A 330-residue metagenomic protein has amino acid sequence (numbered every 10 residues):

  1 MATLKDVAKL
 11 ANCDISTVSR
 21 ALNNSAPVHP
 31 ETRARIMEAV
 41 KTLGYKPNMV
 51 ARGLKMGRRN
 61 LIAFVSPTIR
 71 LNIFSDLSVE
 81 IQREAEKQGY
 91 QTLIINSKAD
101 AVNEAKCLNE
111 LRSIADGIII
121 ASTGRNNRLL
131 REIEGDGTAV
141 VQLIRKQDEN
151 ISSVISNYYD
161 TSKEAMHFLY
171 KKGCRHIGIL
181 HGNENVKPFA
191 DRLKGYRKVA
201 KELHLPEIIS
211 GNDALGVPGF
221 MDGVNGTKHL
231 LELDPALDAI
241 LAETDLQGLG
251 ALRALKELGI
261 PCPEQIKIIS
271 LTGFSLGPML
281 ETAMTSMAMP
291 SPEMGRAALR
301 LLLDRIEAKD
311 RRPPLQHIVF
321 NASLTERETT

Functional and structural regions predicted by a protein language model:
M1-R59: N-terminal helix-turn-helix DNA-binding module of bacterial transcription factors
T42, E80-Q91, G117, G135-Q142 (+1 more regions): Bacterial carbohydrate/catabolite-sensing allosteric modules
T42-N48, D100-V102, A121-T123, V224 (+1 more regions): Short gly/ser/thr-rich secondary-structure transition/capping motifs
Y45-C107, I114: Amphipathic helical "hinge" segments at domain boundaries
I73-D76, N103, R128-L129, G195 (+1 more regions): Phosphate- and divalent-cation-binding pockets in alpha/beta enzyme and binding domains that engage nucleotide-derived
K98-A101, A121-N126, Q147, L246: Short beta->alpha connector loops
A105, L111-R112, Y170-G173: Non-catalytic positions within long, well-ordered alpha-helices that form the structural scaffold/packing of enzyme
R125-G135: Active-site-adjacent beta->alpha loops and helix N-cap segments on the catalytic face of soluble alpha/beta enzymes
